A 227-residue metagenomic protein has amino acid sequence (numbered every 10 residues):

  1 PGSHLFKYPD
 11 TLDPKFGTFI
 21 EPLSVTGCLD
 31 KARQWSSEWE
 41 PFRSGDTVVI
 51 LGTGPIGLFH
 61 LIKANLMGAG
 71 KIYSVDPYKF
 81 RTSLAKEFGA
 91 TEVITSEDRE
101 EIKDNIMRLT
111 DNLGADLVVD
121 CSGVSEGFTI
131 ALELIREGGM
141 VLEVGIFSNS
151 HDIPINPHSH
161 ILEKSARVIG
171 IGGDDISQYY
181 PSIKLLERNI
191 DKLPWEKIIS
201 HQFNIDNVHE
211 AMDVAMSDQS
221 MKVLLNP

Functional and structural regions predicted by a protein language model:
P1-L5: Glycine-rich phosphate/adenylate-binding loop and adjacent beta-alpha elements of nucleotide- or dinucleotide-binding
L12-D98, D104: Mid-domain Rossmann-like dinucleotide-binding core that forms the NAD(H)/NADP(H) cofactor-binding site
T18, V49-T53, S74-V75, I94-T95 (+4 more regions): Glycine- and other small-residue-rich loops at beta-strand/loop junctions that grip anionic moieties
S36-S44, K79, S83, F88-A166 (+1 more regions): Glycine-rich cofactor phosphate-binding loops and adjacent beta1-alpha1 units of small-molecule cofactor enzyme domains
A69-G70, G114, K192-K197: A local structural motif
K103-R108, N149-I199: C-terminal substrate-binding/catalytic core of Rossmann-like NAD(P)-dependent dehydrogenases/reductases
T129-E133, I176-P227: C-terminal hydrophobic helical "lid"/dimerization subdomain of Rossmann-like NAD(P)H-dependent oxidoreductases
